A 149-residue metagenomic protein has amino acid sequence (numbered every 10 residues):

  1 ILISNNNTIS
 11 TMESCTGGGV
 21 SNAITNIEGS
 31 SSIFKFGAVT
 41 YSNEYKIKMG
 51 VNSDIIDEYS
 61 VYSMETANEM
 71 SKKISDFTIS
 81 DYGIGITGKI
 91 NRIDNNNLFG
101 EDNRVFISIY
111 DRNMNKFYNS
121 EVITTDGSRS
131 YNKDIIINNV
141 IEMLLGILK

Functional and structural regions predicted by a protein language model:
I1-K149: Short alpha-helical segments enriched in small residues
